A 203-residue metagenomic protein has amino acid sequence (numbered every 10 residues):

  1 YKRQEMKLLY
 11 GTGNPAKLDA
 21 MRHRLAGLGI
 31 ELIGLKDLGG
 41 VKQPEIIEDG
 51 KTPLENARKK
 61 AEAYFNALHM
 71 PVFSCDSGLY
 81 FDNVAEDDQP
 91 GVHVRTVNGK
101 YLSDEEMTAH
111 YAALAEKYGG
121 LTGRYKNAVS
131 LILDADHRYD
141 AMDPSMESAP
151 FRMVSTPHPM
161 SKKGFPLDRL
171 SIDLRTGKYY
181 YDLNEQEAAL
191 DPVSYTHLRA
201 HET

Functional and structural regions predicted by a protein language model:
Y1, A200-T203: Short, small-residue-biased leader/transition segments that mark boundaries at the very start of proteins
Y1-K7: Short, Lys/Arg-enriched, disordered terminal segments
K7-L9, P15-R199: Anionic-ligand binding patches
